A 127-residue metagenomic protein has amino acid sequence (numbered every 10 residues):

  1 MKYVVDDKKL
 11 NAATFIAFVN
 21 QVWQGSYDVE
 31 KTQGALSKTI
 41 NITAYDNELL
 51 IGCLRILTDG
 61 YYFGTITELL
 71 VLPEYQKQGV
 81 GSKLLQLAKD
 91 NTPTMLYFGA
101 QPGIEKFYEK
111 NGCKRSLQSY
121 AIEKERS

Functional and structural regions predicted by a protein language model:
M1, L49-C53, G64: Glycine-rich phosphate/pyrophosphate-binding loop shared by adenosine-nucleotide-utilizing enzymes
M1-V29, S119: Short amphipathic alpha-helix that is part of the acyltransferase structural core
G34, T39-G52: Conserved beta-hairpin
T58-I66, Q76: A conserved beta-turn-beta hairpin within the catalytic core of GNAT-like acetyltransferases that forms part
V71, K77-D90: Conserved acetyl-CoA-binding loop-helix of GNAT-fold acetyltransferases
L85, D90-G103: Conserved GNAT acetyl-CoA-binding A-motif
M95-G99, E109, K114-S127: Conserved catalytic-core motifs of GNAT/GCN5-like acyltransferases
